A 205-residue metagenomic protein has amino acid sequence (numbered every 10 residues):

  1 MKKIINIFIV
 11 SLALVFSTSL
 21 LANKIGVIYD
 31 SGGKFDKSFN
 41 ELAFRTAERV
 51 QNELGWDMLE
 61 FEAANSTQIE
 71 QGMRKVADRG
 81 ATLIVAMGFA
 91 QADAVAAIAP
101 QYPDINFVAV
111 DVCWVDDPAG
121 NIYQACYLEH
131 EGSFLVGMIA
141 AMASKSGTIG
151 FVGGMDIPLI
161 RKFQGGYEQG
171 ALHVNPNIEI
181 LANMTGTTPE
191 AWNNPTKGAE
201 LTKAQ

Functional and structural regions predicted by a protein language model:
M1-I9: Bacterial N-terminal signal peptides that target proteins for export
S11-V15: Repetitive helical segments and hydrophobic/amphipathic motifs
F16-A22: Sec/Tat signal peptide C-region and signal peptidase I cleavage site
A22-Q205: A residue-level marker of the well-folded mature domains of exported/periplasmic proteins
